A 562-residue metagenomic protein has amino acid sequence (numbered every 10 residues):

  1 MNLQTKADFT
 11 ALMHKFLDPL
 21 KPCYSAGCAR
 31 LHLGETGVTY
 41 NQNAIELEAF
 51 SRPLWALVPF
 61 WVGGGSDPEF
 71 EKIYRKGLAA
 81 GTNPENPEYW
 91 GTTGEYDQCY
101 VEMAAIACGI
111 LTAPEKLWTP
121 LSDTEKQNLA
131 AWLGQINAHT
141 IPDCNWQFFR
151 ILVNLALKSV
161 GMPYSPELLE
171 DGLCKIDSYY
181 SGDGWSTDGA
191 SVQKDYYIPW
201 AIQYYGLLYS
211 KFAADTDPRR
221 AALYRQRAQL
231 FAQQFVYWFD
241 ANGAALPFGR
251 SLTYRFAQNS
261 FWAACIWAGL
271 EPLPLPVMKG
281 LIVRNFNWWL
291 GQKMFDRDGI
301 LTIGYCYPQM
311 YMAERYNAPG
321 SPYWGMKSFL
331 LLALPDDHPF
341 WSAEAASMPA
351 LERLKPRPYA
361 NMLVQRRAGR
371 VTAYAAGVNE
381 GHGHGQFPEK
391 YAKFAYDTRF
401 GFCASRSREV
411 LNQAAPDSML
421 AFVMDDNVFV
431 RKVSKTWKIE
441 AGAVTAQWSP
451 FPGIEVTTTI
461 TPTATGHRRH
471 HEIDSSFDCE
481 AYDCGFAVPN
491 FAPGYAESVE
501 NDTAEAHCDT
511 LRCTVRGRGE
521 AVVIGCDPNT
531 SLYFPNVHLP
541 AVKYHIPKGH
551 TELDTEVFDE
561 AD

Functional and structural regions predicted by a protein language model:
M1-E48, K72-G77: Low-complexity, Ser/Thr/Pro/Gly-enriched N-terminal "stalk/linker" regions
L20, Y24, T82, P114 (+4 more regions): Structural signal for hydrophobic packing residues in well-ordered secondary-structure cores of soluble enzyme domains
N43-A49, W55-F60, D67, E71-A263: Aromatic-lined, polymer-binding surfaces characteristic of secreted/periplasmic polysaccharide-degrading enzymes
L47, Y100, P319, R357 (+2 more regions): Solvent-exposed loop and beta-edge segments used for protein-protein assembly and interaction
D67, L275, C479-Y482: Short, conserved charged micro-motifs
E85-W90, L129, A241-P247, L252-G383: Carbohydrate-active enzyme catalytic cores, enriched for enzymes that act on polyanionic acidic polysaccharides
P349-N427, V433-S434: Low-complexity, glycine/alanine/valine/leucine- and proline-rich hydrophobic stretches
S407-D562: Extended repeat-based interaction scaffolds and adjacent low-complexity, acidic/S/T/P-biased segments that form broad
